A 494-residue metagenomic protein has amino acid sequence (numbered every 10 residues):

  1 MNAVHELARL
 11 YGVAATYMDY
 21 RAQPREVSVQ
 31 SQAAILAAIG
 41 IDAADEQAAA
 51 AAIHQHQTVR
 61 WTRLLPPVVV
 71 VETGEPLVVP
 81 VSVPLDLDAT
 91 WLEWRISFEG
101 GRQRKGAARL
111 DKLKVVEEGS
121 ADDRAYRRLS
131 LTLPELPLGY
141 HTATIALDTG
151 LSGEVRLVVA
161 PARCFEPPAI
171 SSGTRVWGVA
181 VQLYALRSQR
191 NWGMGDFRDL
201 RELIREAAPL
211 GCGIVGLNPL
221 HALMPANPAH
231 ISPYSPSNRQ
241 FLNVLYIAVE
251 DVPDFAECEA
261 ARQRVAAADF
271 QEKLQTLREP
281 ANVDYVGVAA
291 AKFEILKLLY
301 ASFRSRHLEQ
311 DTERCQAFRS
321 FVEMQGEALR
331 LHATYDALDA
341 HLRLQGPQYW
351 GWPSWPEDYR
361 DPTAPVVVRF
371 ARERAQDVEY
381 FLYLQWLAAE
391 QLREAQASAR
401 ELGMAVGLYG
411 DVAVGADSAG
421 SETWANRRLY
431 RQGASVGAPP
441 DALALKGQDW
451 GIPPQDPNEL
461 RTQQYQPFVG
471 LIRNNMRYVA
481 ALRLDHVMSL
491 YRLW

Functional and structural regions predicted by a protein language model:
M1-R60: Long, contiguous interaction/targeting segments characteristic of exported/extracellular or secretory-pathway proteins
H5, A33, I204, Q396 (+1 more regions): Short glycine-/small-residue-rich flexible loop motifs, especially phosphate/cofactor-binding loops
A22, G101-Q103, G150: Detector for glycine-centered tight turns/loop "hinges" at secondary-structure junctions
A37-A108, K114-A146, V159-N426, L460-R461: Acidic/aromatic-lined carbohydrate-recognition and catalytic surfaces of CAZymes acting on diverse glycans
D148-E154: Short acidic/polar inter-strand loop motif in beta-rich domains
F381-L402, Q463-W494: Active-site neighborhood of glycoside hydrolase catalytic domains
A405-Q466, L471-N474, R492-W494: Substrate-binding/active-site clefts of carbohydrate-active enzymes
